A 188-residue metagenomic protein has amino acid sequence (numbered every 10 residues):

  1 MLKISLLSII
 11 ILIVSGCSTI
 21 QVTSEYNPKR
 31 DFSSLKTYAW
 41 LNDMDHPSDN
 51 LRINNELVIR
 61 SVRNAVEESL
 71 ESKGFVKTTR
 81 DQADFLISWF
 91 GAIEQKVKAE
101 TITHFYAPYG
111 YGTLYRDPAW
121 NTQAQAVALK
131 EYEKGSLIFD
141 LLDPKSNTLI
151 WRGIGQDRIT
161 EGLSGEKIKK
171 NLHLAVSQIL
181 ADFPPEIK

Functional and structural regions predicted by a protein language model:
M1-L6: Bacterial N-terminal signal peptides that target proteins for export
I13-G16: C-terminal motif of bacterial Sec signal peptides marking the signal peptidase cleavage site
S18-R30, Q125-K188: C-terminal/domain-edge helix-coil "capping" segments
Y26-H46: Post-signal peptide N-terminal segment of mature Sec-exported envelope proteins
L35, D81-L86, Y132-L137: Extracytoplasmic
A39, L86-W89, L149-R152: Structural recognition of the beta-strand scaffold that forms the well-ordered cores of secreted hydrolase catalytic
N42-K98: N-terminal segment of the mature soluble domain
F90-T148: Surface-exposed short loop/turn segments
